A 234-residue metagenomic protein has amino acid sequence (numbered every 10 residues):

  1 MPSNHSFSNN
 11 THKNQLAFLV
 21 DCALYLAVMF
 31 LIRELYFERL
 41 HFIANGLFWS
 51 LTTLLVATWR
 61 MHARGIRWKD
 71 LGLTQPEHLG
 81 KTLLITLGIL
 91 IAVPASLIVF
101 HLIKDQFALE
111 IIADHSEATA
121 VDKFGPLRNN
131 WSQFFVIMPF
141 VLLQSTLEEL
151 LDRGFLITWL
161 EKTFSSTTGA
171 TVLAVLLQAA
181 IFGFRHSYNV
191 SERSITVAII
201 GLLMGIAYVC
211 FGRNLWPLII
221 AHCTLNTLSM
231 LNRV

Functional and structural regions predicted by a protein language model:
M1-K13: Short, Lys/Arg-rich, polar N-terminal cytosolic tail immediately upstream of the first transmembrane signal-anchor
N14-C22, F42, G46, S50 (+6 more regions): Residue-level signature of transmembrane alpha-helical entry/exit and packing/kink sites in multi-pass membrane
N14-W68: Alpha-helical transmembrane segments in multi-pass membrane proteins
L24-M29, R33, T52-V56, I89-F100 (+4 more regions): Alpha-helical transmembrane segments of multipass membrane proteins
A27-W49, I103-E117, N130-S132, V234: Membrane-helix interface segments in multi-pass membrane proteins
L35-Y36, V56-I66, I85, I206-L215 (+1 more regions): Juxtamembrane membrane-interface segments at transmembrane alpha-helix termini
W68-Q144, K162-T163: Juxtamembrane helix-loop-helix connectors linking adjacent transmembrane helices in multi-pass membrane enzymes
R128-V234: Transmembrane helix-loop-helix hairpins at the membrane interface of multi-pass integral membrane proteins
